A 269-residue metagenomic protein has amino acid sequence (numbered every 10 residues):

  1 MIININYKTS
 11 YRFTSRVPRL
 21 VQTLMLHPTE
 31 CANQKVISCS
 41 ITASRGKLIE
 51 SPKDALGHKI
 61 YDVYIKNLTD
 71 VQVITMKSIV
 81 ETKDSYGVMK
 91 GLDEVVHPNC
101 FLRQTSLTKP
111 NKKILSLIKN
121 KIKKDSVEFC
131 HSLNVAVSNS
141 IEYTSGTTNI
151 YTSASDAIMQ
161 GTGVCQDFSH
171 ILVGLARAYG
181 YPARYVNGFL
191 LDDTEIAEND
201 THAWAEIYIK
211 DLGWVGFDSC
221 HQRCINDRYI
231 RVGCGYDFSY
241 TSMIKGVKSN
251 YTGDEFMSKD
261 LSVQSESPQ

Functional and structural regions predicted by a protein language model:
M1-S116: Linear, non-domain "peripheral" regions
R12-T23, T144-S155, A203: Short N-terminal helix-initiation segments at or just after the protein's N-terminus
S15, D54, N99-C100, N139-Y143 (+8 more regions): Flexible, active-site-adjacent loop/turn segments at secondary-structure boundaries
L24-Q34, C39-I41, Q222-S239, S249-T252 (+2 more regions): Glycine-rich, small/acidic residue-mixed loop/short-helix segments
A55-I60, H97, S153, R184 (+2 more regions): Residue-level signal for pocket-adjacent positions within structured domains
L68-V71, S126, Y179, K210: A short, structured loop/turn motif at beta-sheet edges
D84, V96-G163, I171-Y179, E195 (+2 more regions): Secondary-structure boundary elements
N120, D167-G253: Hydrophobic/aromatic-rich core segments of domains that either
